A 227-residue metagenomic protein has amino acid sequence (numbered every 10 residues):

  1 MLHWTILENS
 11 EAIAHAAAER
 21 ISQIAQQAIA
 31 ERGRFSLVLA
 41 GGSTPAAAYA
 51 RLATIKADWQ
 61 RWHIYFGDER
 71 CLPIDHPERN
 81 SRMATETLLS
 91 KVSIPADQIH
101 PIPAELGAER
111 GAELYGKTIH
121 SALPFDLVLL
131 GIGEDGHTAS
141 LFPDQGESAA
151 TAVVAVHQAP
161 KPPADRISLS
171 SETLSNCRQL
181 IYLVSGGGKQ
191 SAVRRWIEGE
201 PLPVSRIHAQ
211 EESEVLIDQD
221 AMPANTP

Functional and structural regions predicted by a protein language model:
L2-G111: N-terminal active-site beta-alpha-beta segment that forms phosphate/nucleotide-binding and substrate-recognition loops
A12, P73-P227: Conserved phosphate- and dinucleotide-binding cores of soluble alpha/beta proteins, encompassing both enzyme active
